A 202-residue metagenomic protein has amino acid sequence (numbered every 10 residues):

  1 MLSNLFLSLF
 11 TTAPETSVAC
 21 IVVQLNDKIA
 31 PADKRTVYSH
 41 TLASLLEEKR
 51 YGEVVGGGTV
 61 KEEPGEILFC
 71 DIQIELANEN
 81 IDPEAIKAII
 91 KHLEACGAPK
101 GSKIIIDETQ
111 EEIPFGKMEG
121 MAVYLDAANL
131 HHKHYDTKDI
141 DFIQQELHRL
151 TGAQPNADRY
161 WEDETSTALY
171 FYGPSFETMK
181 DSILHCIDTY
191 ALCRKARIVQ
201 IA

Functional and structural regions predicted by a protein language model:
M1-S8: Non-catalytic accessory regions used for complex assembly or targeting
A13-R35, P114-K133: Short glycine-/aliphatic-rich beta-strand segments at the starts of folded cytosolic domains
I29-G56, Y124-D158: Surface-exposed, low-hydrophobicity interaction/linker segments
A30-V37, E79-A88, K133-H134, E177-D181: Short, conserved charged micro-motifs
Y38-L42, E84-E94, I140-I143, L147 (+1 more regions): Short amphipathic alpha-helices in soluble, non-transmembrane regions that often serve as interface/regulatory elements
R50-P83, A157-D181: Short, intrinsically disordered low-complexity segments
K87-Q145: Surface-exposed beta-loop interaction hotspot
E177-A202: Alpha-helical oligomerization segments
